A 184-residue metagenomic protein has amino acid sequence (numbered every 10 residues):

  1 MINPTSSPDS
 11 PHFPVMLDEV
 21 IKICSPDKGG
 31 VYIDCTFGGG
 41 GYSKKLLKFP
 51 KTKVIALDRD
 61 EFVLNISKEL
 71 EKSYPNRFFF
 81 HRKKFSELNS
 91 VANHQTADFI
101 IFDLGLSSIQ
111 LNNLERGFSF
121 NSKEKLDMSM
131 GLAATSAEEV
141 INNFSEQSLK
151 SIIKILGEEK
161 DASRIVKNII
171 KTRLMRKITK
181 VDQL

Functional and structural regions predicted by a protein language model:
M1-L184: S-adenosyl-L-methionine-dependent methyltransferase catalytic core, i.e., the SAM/SAH-binding region
